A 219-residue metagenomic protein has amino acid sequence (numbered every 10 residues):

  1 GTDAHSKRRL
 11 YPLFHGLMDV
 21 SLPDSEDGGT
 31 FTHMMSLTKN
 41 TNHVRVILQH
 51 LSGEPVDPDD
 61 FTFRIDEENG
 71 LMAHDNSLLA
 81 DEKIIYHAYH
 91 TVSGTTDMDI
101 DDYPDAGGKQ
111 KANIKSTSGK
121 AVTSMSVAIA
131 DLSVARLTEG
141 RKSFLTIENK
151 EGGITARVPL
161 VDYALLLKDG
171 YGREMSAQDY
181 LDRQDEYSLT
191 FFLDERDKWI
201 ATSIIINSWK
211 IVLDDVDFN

Functional and structural regions predicted by a protein language model:
G1-N40: Short, low-hydrophobicity acidic/polar segments
D19-L22, G94, D217: Amphipathic alpha-helical interaction segments
S25-G28, T117, G170, Q184: Solvent-exposed, conformationally flexible loop/turn segments
L37-L51: A short, Gly/Thr-enriched small/hydrophobic beta-strand-prone motif that recurs across taxa
G53-P55: Short helix-loop capping/hinge motifs at secondary-structure junctions, enriched in acidic/polar residues
D57-Y171: Tryptophan-paired
I129-N219: Hydrophilic extracytoplasmic domains
